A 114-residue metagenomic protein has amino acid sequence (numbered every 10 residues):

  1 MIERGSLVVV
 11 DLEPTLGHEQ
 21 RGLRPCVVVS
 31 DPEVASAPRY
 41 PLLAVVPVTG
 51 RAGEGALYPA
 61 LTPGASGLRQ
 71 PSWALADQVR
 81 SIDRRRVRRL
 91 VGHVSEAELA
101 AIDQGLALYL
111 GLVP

Functional and structural regions predicted by a protein language model:
M1-P114: Conserved functional hotspots at enzyme active or ligand-binding sites that engage polyanionic ligands
